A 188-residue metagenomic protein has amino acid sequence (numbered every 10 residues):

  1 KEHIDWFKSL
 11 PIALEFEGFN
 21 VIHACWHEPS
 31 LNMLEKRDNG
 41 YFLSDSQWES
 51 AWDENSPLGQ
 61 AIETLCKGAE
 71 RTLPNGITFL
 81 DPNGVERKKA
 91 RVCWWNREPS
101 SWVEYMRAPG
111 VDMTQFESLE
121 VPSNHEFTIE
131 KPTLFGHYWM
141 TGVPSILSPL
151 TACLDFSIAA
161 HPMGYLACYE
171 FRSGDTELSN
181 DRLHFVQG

Functional and structural regions predicted by a protein language model:
K1-S30: Internal, well-ordered alpha/beta segment that forms a basic, Gly-enriched binding/recognition surface
F7-S9, S118-P122, W139: A generic local structural motif
I12-E15, P122-E130, T141-P149: A short acidic-Thr-Gly-centered motif at the start of a beta-strand
F19-P122: Active-site-proximal loop/helix segment associated with metal-binding centers of metalloenzymes
I22-C25, T133-T141: Histidine-centered catalytic micro-motifs
H27-P29, W139-P144, A159-Y165: Active-site environment of divalent metal-dependent phosphoester hydrolases
L134, Y138, L150-F156: C-terminal, well-structured subdomains that either form a transmembrane helix-short loop-helix hairpin in multi-pass
A152-G188: Binuclear metal-dependent phosphoesterase catalytic core
